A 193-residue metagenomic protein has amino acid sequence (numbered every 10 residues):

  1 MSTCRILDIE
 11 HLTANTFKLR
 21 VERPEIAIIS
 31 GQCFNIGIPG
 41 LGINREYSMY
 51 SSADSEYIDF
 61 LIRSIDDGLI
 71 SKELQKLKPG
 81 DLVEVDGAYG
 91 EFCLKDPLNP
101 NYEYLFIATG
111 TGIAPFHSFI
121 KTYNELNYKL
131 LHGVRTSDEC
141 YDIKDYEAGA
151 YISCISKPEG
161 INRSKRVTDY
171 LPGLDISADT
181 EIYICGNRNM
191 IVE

Functional and structural regions predicted by a protein language model:
S2-D81: Ferredoxin-reductase
L69-E193: FNR/FR-type flavoprotein reductase catalytic core
